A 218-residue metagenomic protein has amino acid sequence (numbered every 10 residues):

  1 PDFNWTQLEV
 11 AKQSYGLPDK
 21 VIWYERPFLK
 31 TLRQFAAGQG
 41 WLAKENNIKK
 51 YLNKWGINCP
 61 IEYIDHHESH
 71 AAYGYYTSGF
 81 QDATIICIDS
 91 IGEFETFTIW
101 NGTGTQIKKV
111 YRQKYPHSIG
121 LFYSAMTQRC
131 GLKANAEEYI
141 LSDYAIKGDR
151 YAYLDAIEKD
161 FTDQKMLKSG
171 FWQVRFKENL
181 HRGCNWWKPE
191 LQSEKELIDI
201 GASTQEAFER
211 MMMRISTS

Functional and structural regions predicted by a protein language model:
P1-S218: Short acidic/glycine-rich loops and adjacent helix/strand connectors that line catalytic pockets where negatively
